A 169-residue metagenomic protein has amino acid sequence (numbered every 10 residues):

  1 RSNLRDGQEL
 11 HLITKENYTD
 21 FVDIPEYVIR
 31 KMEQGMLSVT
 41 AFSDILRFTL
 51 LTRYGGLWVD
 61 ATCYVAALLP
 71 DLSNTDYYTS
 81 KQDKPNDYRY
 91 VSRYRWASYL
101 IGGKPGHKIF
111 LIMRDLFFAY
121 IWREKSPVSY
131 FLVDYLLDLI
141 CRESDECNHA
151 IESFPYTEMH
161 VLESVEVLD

Functional and structural regions predicted by a protein language model:
R1-D44, A61-D169: Glycosyltransferase-associated regions of secretory-pathway enzymes, highlighting luminal stem/catalytic domains
D44-G56: Small-residue hinge/turn detector
